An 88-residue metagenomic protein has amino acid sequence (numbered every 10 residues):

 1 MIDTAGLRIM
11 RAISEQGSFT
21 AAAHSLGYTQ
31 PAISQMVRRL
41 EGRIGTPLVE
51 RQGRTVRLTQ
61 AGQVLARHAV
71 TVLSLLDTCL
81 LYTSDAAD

Functional and structural regions predicted by a protein language model:
A12-G27: Short helix-boundary/capping micro-motifs
E41-L58: A short LG(V/I)-centered, amphipathic sequence patch enriched for acidic residue(s) preceding the LG motif
A61-L75: Short, solvent-exposed amphipathic helices
D77-L80: A short, exposed helix-loop element centered on a Lys and neighboring polar residues
Y82-D88: Conserved small/polar residues in nucleotide/adenosyl-binding loops
